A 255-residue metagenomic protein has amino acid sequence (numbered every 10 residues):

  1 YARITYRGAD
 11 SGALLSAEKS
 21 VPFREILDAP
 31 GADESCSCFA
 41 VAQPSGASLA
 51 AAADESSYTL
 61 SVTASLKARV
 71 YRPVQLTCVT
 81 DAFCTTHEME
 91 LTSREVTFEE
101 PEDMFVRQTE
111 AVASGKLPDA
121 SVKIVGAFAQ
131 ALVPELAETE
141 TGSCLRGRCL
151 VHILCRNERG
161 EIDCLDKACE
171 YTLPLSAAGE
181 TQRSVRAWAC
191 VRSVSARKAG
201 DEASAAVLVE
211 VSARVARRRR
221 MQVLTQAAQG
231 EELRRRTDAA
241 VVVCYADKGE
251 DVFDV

Functional and structural regions predicted by a protein language model:
Y1-V255: C-terminal beta-sandwich interaction modules and adjacent acidic, Ser/Thr/Pro/Gly-rich low-complexity tails used
